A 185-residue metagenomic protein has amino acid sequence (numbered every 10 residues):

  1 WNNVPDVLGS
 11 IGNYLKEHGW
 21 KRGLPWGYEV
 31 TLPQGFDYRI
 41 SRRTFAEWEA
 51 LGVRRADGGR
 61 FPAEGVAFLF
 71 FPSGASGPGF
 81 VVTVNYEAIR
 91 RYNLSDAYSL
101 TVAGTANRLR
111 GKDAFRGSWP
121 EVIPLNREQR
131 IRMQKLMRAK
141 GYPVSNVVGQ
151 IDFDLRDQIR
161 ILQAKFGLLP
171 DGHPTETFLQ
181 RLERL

Functional and structural regions predicted by a protein language model:
W1-L51: Ligand-binding pocket segment of bilobal, Venus flytrap-like solute-binding proteins
Y38-L185: Cell-envelope/ECM-targeting effectors and their regulatory/trafficking segments
